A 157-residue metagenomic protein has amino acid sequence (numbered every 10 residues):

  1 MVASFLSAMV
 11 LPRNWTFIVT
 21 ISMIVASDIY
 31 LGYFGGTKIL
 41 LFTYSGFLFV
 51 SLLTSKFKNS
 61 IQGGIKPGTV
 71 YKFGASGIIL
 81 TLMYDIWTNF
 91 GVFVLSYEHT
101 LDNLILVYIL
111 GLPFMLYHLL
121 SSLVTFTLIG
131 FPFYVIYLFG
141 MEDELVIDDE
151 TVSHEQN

Functional and structural regions predicted by a protein language model:
M1, G36-T43, L104-L112: Non-cytosolic membrane-interface motifs at loop->transmembrane helix junctions
M1-S4, F42-V50, T125-I129: Hydrophobic core segments of transmembrane alpha-helices in multi-pass, intramembrane catalytic enzymes
M1-T16, L53: Generic transmembrane alpha-helix motif of multi-pass integral membrane proteins
M9, I24, D28, S51 (+1 more regions): Alpha-helical transmembrane segments of multi-pass membrane proteins
M9-N14, F57-K72: Membrane-interface helix-boundary motifs at transmembrane edges
F17-I21, L40-S45, Y71-I78, L119-L120: Hydrophobic alpha-helical transmembrane segments
S22-F57: Interfacial aromatic-anchored transmembrane helix boundaries in multi-pass membrane proteins
I65-H154: Membrane-embedded alpha-helical hairpins and interfacial helices in multi-pass inner-membrane proteins
